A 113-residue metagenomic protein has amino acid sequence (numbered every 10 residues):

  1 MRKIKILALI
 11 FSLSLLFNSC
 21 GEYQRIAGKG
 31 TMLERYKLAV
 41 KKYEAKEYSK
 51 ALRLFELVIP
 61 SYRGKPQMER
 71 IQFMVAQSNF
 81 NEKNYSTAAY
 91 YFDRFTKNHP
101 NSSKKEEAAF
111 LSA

Functional and structural regions predicted by a protein language model:
R2-L7, L13-A113: Acidic, polar-rich low-complexity tracts and alpha-helical solenoid repeat scaffolds
